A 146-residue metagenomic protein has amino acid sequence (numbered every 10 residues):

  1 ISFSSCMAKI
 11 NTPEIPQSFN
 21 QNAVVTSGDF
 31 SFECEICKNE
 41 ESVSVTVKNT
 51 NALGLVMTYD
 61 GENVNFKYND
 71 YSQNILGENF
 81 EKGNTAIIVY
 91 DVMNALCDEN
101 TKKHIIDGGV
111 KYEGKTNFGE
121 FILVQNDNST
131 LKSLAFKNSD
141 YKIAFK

Functional and structural regions predicted by a protein language model:
S2-S5: C-terminal motif of bacterial Sec signal peptides marking the signal peptidase cleavage site
M7-I10: Bacterial signal peptide processing site
P13-F30: A short, Trp-centered hydrophobic/proline-enriched beta-strand micro-motif
N22, E33, G54, N63 (+1 more regions): Short, acidic/polar N-cap/turn motifs at the starts of alpha helices
A23, E62-K67, L131-L134: Short polybasic amphipathic segments
G28-F30, N39, N51-L53, I106-G108 (+1 more regions): Residues that act as N-cap/strand-start positions at coil-to-secondary-structure junctions
I36-A95, S139-Y141: An acidic-aromatic
S44-N49, E99-K146: Gly/Pro-enriched, hydrophobic low-complexity segments that function as extracytoplasmic propeptides/linkers
